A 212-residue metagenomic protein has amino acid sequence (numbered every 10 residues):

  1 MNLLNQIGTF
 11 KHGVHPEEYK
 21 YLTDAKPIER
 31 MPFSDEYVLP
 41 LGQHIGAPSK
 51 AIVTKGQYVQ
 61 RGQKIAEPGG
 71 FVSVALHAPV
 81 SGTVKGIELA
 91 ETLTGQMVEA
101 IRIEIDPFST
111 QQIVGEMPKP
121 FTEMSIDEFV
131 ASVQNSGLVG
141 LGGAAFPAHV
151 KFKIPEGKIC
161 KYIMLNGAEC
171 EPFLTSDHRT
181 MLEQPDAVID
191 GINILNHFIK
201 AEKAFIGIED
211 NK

Functional and structural regions predicted by a protein language model:
M1, E67-S73: Short boundary/loop segments of OB/S1/cold-shock single-stranded nucleic-acid-binding domains
M1-I52, R102: N-terminal, Lys/Arg-enriched amphipathic/low-complexity engagement segments that precede the first folded domain
L22-A25, F33, L39, A47 (+5 more regions): A generic, residue-level signal for flexible/boundary positions that often mark functional hotspots
E29-F33, V53, Q57-Q60, K158 (+2 more regions): N-terminal glycine-rich anion-binding loops that anchor highly charged ligand groups
S49, K55, V72-A75: Short, conserved secondary-structure segments in the cores of folded domains
T54-E67, G86: Short, well-structured beta-strand-loop connectors
V72-K212: Iron-sulfur-associated redox domains of electron-transfer enzymes in respiratory and anaerobic energy metabolism
